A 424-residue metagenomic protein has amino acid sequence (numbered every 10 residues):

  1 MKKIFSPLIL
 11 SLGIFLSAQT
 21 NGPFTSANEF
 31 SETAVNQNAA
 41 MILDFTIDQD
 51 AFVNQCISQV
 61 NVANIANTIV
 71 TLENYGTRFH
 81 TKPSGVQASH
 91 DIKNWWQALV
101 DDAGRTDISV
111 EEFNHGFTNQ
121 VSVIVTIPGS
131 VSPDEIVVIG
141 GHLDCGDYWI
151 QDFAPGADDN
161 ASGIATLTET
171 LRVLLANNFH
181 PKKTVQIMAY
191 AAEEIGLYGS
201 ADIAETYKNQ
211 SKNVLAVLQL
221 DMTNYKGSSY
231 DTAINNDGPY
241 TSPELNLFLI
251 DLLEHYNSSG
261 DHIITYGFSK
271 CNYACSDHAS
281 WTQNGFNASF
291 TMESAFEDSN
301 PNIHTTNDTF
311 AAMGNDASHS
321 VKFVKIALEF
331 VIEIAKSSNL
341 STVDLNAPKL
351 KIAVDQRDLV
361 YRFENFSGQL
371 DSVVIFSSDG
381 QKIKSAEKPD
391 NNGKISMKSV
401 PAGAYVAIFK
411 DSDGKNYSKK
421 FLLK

Functional and structural regions predicted by a protein language model:
M1-G22, L340-A347, Q381: Bacterial Sec-dependent N-terminal signal peptides
T20-P83, A98: N-terminal hydrophobic or amphipathic helices/low-complexity stretches enriched in small/hydrophobic/Pro/Gly
N64-P128: A non-catalytic alpha/beta surface segment that caps or lines the substrate-entry region of metallo-dependent hydrolase
V70, F376-I383, Y405: Short, glycine-anchored, charge-dense loop/turn motifs used at functional sites
N119-S122, Q151-E244, D277: Acidic/histidine-rich catalytic neighborhood of metal-dependent amide-processing enzymes
S228-N339: Active-site-adjacent substrate-binding region of metalloamidase/peptidase-like peptide-processing proteins
K336-V360, F366-G368: Residue-level detector of functionally pivotal "anchor" positions at catalytic/ligand-binding pockets or at interdomain
Y361-F363, S385, A402-K424: C-terminal tail/sorting-segment detector
